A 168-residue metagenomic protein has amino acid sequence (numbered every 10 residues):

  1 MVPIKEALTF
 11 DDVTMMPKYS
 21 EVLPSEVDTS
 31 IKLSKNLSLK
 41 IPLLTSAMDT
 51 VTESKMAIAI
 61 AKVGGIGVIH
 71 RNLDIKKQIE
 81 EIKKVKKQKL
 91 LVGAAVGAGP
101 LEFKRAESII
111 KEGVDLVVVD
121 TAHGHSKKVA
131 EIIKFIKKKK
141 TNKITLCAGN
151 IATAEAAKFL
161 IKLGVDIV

Functional and structural regions predicted by a protein language model:
M1-L43: An N-cap/entry alpha-helix motif that binds or orients negatively charged groups
V2-P3, A7, V13, V51-V168: Alpha/beta enzyme core
V27-I69: N-terminal cofactor/phosphate-binding cores enriched in small/glycine residues, especially glycine-rich loops such as
